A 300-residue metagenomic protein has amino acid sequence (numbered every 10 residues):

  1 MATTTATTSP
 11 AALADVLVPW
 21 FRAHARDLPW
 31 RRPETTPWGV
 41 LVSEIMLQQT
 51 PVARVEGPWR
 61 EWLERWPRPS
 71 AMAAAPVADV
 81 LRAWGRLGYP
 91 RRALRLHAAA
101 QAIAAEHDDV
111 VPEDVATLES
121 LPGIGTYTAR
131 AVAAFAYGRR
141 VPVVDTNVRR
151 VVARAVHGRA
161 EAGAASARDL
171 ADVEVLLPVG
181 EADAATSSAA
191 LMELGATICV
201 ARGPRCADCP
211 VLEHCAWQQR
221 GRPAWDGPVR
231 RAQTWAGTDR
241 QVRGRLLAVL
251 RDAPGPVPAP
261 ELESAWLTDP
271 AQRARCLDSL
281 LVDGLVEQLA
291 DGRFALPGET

Functional and structural regions predicted by a protein language model:
M1-S9, G298-T300: Actinobacteria-biased recognition of intrinsically disordered, low-complexity terminal regions
D15-V16, W20-R243, R251-V257, W266-P270: Catalytic cores of DNA base-excision repair glycosylases
A259-E261: RAMP-family (Cas7-like) RNA-binding scaffold and associated basic/acidic loop-rich RNA-contact surfaces
L267-L281: Short amphipathic alpha-helical interaction segments
L281-F294: A short, conserved structural fragment
